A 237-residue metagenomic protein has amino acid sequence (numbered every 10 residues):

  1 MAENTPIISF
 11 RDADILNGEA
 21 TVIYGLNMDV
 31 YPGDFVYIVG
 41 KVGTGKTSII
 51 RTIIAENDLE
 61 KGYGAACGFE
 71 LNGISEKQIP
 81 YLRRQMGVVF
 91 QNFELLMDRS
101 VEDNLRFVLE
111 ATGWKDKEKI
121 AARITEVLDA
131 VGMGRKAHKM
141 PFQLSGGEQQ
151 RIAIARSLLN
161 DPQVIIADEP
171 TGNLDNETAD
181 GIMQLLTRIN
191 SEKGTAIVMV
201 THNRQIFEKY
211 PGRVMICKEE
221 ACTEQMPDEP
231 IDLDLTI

Functional and structural regions predicted by a protein language model:
I54: Helix-to-loop junction immediately C-terminal to a conserved catalytic motif
G62-L71: Conserved ABC transporter NBD signature motif
L71-G87: ABC ATPase NBD coupling module
D98-F107: Short coil-to-helix segment of the ABC ATPase nucleotide-binding domain corresponding to the Q-loop/switch region
M140-Q150: Conserved ABC ATPase signature
D161: Conserved catalytic motifs of ABC-family nucleotide-binding domains
I165-D168: Catalytic Walker B motif of ABC-type/P-loop ATPase nucleotide-binding domains
